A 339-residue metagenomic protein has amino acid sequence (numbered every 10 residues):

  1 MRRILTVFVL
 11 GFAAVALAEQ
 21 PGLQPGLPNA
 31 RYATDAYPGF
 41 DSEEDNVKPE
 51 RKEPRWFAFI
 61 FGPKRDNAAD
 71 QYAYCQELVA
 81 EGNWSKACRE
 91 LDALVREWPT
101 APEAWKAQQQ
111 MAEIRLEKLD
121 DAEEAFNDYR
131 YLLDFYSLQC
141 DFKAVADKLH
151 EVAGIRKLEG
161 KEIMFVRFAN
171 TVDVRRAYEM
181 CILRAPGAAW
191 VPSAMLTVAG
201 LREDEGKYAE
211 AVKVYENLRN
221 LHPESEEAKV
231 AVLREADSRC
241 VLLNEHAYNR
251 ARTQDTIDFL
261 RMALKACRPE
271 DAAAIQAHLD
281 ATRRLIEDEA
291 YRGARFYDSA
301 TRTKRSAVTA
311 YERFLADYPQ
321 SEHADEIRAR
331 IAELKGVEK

Functional and structural regions predicted by a protein language model:
M1-F8: Bacterial N-terminal signal peptides that target proteins for export
I4, L17-K339: Acidic, polar-rich low-complexity tracts and alpha-helical solenoid repeat scaffolds
V9-A18: Hydrophobic h-region of N-terminal signal peptides that target proteins for export in Gram-negative bacteria
